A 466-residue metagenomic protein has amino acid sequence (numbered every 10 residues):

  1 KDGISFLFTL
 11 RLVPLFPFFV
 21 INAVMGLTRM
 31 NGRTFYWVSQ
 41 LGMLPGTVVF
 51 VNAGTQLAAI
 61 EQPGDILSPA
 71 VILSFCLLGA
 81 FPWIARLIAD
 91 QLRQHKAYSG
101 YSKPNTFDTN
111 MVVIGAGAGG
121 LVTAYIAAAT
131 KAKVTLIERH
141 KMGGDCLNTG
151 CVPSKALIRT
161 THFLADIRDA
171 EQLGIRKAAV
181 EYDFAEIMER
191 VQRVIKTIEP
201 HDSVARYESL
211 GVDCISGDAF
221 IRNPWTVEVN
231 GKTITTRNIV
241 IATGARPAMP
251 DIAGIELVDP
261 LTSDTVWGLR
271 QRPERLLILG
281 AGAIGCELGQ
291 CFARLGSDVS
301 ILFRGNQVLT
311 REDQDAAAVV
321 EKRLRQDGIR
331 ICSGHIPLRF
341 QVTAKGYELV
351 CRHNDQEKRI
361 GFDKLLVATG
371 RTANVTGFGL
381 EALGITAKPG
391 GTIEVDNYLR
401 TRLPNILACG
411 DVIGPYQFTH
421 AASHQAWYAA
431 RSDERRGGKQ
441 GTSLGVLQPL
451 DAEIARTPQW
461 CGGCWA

Functional and structural regions predicted by a protein language model:
D2-L57, A89-L92: Hydrophobic alpha-helical membrane segments of integral membrane proteins
S102-G119, R272-G282: Beta1/beta-strand and adjacent pyrophosphate-binding region of the FAD-binding site in flavoprotein oxidoreductases
F107-T109, V229-N238, D355-K364, R402: Core beta-strand elements of the Rossmann-like FAD/NAD(P) dinucleotide-binding domain in flavoenzyme oxidoreductases
T109-L136, G285-A293: N-terminal Rossmann-like FAD-binding beta1-loop-alpha1 element of flavoenzymes
I126-A132, I137-R272, G305-L309, D315-A316 (+4 more regions): Glycine-rich flavin
C151, T243-L302, D327, E381-Y398 (+1 more regions): Glycine-rich dinucleotide-binding loop and its adjacent helix/turn
E256-Q271, I360-S432: FAD-site-proximal beta/loop scaffold in flavoenzymes
E434-A466: Positively charged, low-complexity/disordered segments
